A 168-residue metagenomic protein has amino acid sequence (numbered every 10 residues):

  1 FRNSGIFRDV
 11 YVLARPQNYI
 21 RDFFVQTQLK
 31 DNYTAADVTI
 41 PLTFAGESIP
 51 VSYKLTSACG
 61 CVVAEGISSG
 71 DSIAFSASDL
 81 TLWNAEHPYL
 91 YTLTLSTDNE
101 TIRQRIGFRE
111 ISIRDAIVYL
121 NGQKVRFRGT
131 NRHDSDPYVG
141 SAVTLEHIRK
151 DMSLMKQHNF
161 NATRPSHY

Functional and structural regions predicted by a protein language model:
F1-Y168: Secreted/periplasmic carbohydrate-active enzymes, especially glycoside hydrolases
